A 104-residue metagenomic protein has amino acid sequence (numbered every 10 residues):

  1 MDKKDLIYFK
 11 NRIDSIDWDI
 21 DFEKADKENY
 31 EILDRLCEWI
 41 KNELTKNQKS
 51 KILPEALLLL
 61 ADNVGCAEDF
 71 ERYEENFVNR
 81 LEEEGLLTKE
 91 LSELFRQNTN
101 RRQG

Functional and structural regions predicted by a protein language model:
M1-D34: Short terminal alpha-helical segments
L6, K10, E43, Q48 (+1 more regions): Intrinsically disordered, low-complexity repeat segments enriched in small/polar residues
I7, D14-I16, N76, E84 (+1 more regions): General helical structural elements
D21, E68-R72, Q103-G104: Short amphipathic alpha-helical segments at helix boundaries and their inter-helical linkers
Y30-D34, E38-E82, T88-L91: Acidic, low-complexity, intrinsically disordered interaction modules
E82-G104: Eukaryotic acidic, Ser/Thr-rich intrinsically disordered low-complexity regions
